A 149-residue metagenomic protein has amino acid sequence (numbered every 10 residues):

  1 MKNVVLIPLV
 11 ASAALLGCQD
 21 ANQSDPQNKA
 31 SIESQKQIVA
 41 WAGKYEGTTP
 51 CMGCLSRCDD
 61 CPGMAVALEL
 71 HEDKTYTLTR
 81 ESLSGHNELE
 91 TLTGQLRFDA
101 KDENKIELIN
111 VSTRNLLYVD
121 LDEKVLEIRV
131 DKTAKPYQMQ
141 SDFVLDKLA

Functional and structural regions predicted by a protein language model:
M1-V4: Positively charged n-region of N-terminal signal peptides that target proteins for export
C18-A21: Bacterial signal peptide processing site
Q23-S34, E103-A149: Beta-sheet ligand-binding and adhesion/scaffold domains
K29-E46, L68-H71: N-terminal helix-cap/turn-to-beta initiation motif at the start of protein domains
Q37-D60, L96: Tryptophan-anchored aromatic micro-motifs
W41-E46, T75-T77, K101-L108: Short, hydrophobic/aromatic-rich segments at coil-to-beta transitions
D59-F98: N-terminal glycine/threonine-rich, aromatic-flanked beta-hairpin/loop signature
